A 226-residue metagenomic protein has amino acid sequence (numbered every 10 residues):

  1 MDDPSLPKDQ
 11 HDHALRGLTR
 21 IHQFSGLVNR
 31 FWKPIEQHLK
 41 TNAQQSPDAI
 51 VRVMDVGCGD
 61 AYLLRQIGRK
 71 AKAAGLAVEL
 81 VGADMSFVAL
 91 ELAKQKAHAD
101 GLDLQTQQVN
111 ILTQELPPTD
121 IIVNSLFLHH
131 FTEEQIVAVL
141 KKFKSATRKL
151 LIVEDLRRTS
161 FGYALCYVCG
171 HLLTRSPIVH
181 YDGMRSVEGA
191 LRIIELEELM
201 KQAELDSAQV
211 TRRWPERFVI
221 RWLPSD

Functional and structural regions predicted by a protein language model:
P4, K8-P34, H38-N42: Class I SAM-dependent methyltransferase Rossmann-like catalytic core, especially the SAM/SAH-binding loop
M54, D60-I111: Class I SAM-dependent methyltransferase SAM/SAH-binding core
T113-P117: Short conserved loop adjoining the S-adenosyl-L-methionine
V123: A conserved beta-strand element that flanks and buttresses the S-adenosyl-L-methionine
F131-K142: A short, conserved alpha-helix within the catalytic core of class I
T147-L156: Conserved beta-strand signature within the Rossmann-like core of class I S-adenosyl-L-methionine
L156-A203: C-terminal alpha-helical "lid/dimerization" subdomain adjacent to the S-adenosyl-L-methionine
G189, I193-P224: Conserved Class I S-adenosyl-L-methionine
